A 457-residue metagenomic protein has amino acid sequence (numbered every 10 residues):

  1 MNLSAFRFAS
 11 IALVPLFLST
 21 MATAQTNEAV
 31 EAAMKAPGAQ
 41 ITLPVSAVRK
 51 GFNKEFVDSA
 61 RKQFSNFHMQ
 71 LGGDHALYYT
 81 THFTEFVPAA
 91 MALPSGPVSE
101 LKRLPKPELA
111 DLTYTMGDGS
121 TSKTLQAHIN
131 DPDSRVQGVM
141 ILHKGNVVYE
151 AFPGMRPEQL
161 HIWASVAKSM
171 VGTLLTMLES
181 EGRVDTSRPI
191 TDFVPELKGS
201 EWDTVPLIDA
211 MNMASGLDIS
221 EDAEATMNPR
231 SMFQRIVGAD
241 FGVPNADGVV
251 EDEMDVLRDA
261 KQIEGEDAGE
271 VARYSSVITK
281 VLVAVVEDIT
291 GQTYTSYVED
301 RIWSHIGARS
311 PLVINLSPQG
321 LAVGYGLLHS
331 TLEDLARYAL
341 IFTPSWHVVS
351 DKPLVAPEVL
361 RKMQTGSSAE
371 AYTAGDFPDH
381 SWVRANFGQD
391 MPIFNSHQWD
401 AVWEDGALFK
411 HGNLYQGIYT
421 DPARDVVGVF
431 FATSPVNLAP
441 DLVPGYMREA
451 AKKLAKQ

Functional and structural regions predicted by a protein language model:
M1-S10: Bacterial N-terminal signal peptides that target proteins for export
A9-S19: Bacterial N-terminal signal peptides
A22-M155, N212, G216, E449-Q457: N-terminal leader/targeting segments and the immediately adjacent pre-domain N-terminus
H128, N146-E150, D192, T226-D267 (+1 more regions): Short, charged, amphipathic alpha-helices and their helix-cap/turn boundaries
G145, I162-T186, A210, L282-V286 (+2 more regions): Active-site SXXK
S180-A223, Q262-I263, D288-Y325, S330: Active-site helix/loop module of the DD-peptidase/beta-lactamase fold, centered on the serine-lysine SxxK catalytic
M213, I278-V285, G324-V348, Q416-T433: Active-site-proximal alpha-helical segments within enzyme catalytic domains
R309-V313, T365-V429: Active-site Gly/Thr loop motif
